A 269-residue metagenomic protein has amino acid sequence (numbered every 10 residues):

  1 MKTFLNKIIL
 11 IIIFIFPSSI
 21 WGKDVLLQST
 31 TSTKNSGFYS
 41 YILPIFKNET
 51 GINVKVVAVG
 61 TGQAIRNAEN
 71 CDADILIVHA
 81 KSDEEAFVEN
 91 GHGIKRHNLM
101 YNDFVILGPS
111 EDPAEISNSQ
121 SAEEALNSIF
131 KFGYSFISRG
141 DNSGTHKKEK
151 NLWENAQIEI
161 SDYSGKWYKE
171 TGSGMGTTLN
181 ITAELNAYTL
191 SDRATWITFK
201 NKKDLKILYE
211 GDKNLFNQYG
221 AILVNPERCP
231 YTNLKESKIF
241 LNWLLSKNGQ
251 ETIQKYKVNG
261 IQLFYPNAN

Functional and structural regions predicted by a protein language model:
M1-I9: Bacterial N-terminal signal peptides that target proteins for export
G22-N53, G62, R66-N67, D72 (+4 more regions): Exported/periplasmic ABC-transporter solute-binding proteins
C71, N102-D103: Short, conserved active-site loops that position catalytic residues or coordinate cofactors/metal ions across diverse
I75-Y101: Acidic, polar ligand-binding/catalytic clefts
I106: Serine endopeptidase catalytic core focused on the charge-relay Asp
